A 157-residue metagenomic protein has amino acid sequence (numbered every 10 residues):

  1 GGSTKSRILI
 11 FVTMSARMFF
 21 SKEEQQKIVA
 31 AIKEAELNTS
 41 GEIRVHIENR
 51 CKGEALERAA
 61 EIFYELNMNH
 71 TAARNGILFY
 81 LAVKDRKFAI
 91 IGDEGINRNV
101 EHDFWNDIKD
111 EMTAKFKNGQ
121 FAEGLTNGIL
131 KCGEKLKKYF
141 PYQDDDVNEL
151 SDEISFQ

Functional and structural regions predicted by a protein language model:
G1-G76, L81-Q157: A structural boundary signal for the start of the first folded domain, especially the loop/turn and N-capping region
